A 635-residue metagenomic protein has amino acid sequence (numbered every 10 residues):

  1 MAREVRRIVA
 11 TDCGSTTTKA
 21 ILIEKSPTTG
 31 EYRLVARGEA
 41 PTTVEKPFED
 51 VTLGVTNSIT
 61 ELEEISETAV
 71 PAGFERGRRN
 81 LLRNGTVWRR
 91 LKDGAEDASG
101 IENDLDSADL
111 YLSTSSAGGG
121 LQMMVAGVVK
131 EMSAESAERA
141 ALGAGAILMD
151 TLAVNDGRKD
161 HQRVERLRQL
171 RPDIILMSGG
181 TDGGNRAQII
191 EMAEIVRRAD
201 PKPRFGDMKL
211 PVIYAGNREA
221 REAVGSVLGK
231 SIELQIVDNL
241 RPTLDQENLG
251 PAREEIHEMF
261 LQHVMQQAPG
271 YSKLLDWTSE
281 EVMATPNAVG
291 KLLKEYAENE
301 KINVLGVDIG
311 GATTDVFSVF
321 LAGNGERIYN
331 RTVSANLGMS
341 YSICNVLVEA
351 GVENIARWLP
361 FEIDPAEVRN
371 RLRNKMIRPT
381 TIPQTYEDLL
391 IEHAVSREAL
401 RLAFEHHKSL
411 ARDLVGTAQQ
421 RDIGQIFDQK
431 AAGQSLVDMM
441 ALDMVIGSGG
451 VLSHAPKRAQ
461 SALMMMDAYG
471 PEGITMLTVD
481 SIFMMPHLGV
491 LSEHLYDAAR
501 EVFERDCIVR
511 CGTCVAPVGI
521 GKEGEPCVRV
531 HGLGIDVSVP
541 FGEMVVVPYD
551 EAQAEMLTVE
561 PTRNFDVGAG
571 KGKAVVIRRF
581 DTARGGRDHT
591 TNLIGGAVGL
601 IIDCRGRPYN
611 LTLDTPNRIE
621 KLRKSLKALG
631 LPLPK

Functional and structural regions predicted by a protein language model:
M1-A10, E24-V304, D388-R397, H406-H407 (+6 more regions): Nucleotide/phosphate-binding catalytic cleft detector across ATP-hydrolyzing and phosphate-transferring enzymes
T16-T18, T42, T313-T314, T332: Ser/Thr-centric signal marking residues that sit in or immediately flank functional binding/regulatory motifs
T18-E24, M123, I309, T314-V319: Short beta-strand scaffold segments in enzyme catalytic cores
T28, G323-G325: Post-Walker A helix-loop "phosphate-sensing" segment adjacent to the P-loop in P-loop NTPases
E39-T60, G143, M192, V282 (+2 more regions): Glycine-rich phosphate-binding loop plus the immediately following alpha-helix
P286-A322, N330-A335, M339: Glycine-rich anion/phosphate-binding loop at the beta-strand->alpha-helix junction
D308-G311, S318-F320, Y341, F404 (+2 more regions): Active-site proximal loops enriched in glycine and acidic residues that flank catalytic Cys/His/Asp and coordinate
